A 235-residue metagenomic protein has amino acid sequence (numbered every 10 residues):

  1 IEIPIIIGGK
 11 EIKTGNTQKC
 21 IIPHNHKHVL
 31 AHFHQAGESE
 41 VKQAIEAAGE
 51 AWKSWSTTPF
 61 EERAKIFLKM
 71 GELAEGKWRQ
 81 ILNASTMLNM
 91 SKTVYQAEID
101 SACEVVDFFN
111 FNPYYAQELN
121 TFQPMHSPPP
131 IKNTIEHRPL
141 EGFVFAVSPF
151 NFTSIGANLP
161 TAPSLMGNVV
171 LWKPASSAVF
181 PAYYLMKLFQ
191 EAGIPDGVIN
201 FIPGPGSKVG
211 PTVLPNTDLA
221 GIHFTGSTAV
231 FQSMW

Functional and structural regions predicted by a protein language model:
I1-L30: Hydrophobic face of amphipathic alpha-helices that form TPR/SEL1-like repeat modules and related alpha-solenoid
K19, Q35-S39: A short acidic/small-residue loop/turn micro-motif
N25-F33, S56-F67, R79, I194 (+1 more regions): Conserved C-terminal structural/oligomerization subdomain of aldehyde/semialdehyde dehydrogenase
V29-H32, V41-Q43, F60, L82-N83 (+5 more regions): Extended hydrophobic-aromatic, low-complexity segments
S39-G49, K53-S54, A64-Q80, S91-T121 (+1 more regions): Long amphipathic alpha-helix in the N-terminal Rossmann-like dinucleotide-binding domain of NAD(P)-dependent
S85-K92, M125-P129: Short linear capping/connector segments at secondary-structure termini
V106, A116-W235: Rossmann-like NAD(P) dinucleotide-binding subdomain of oxidoreductase/dehydrogenase enzymes
